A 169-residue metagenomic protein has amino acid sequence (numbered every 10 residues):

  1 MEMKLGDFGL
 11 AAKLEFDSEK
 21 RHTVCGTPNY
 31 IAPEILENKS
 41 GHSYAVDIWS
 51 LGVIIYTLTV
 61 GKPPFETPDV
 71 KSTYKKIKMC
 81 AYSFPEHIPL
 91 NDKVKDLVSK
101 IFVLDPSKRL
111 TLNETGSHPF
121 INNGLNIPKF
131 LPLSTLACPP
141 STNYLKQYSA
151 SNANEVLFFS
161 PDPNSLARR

Functional and structural regions predicted by a protein language model:
M3, F16-C25: Regulatory activation segment
H22-E34: Conserved activation segment of eukaryotic-like protein kinases, specifically the C-terminal portion of the activation
I35-A45: Conserved end of the kinase activation segment
V60-P63: Structural helix C-cap motif within protein kinase domains
P89-F102: Conserved C-terminal C-lobe helix
S107, N113-R169: C-terminal regulatory tails of eukaryotic serine/threonine kinases
